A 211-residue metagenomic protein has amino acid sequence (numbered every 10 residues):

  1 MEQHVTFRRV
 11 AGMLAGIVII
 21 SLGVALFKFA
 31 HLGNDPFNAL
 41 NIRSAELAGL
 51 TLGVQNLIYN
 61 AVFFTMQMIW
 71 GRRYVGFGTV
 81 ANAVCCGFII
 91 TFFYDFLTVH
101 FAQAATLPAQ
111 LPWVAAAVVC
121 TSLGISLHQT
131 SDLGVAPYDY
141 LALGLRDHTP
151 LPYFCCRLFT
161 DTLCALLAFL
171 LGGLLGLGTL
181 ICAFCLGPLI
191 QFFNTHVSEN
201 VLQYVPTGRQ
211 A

Functional and structural regions predicted by a protein language model:
M1-A211: Core subunits and conserved enzymes of cellular information-processing and envelope-translocation systems across
